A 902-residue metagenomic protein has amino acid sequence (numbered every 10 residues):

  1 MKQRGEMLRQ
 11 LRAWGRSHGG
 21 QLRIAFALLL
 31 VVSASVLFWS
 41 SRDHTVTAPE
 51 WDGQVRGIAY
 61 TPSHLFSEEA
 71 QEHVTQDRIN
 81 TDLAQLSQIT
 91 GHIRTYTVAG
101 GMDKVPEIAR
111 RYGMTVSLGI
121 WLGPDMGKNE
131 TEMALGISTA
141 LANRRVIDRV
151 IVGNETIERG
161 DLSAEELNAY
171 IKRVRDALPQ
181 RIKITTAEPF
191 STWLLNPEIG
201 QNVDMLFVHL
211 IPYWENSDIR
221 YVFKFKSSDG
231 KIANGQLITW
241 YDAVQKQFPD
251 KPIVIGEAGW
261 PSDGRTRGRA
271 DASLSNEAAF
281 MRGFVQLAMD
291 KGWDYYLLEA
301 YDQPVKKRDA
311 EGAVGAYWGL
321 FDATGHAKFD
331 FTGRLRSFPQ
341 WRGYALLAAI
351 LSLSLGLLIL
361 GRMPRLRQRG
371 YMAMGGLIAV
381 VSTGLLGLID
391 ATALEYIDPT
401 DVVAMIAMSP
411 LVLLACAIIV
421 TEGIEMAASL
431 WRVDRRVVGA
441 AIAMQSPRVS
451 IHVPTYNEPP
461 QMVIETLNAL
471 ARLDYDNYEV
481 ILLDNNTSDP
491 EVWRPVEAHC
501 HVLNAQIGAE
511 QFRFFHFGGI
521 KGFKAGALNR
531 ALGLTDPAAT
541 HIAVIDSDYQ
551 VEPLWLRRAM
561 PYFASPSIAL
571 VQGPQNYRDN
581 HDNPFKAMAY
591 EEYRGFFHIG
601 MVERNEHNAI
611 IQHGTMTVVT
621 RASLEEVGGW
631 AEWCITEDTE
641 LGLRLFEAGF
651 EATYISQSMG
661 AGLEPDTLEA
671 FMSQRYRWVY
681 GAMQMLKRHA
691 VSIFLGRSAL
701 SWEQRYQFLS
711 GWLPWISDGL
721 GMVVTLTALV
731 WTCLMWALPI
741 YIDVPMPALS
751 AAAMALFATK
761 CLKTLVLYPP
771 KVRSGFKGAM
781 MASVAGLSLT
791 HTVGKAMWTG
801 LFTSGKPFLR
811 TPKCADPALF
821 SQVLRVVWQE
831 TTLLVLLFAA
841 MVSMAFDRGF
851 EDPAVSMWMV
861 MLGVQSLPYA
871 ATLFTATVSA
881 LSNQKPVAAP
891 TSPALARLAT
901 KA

Functional and structural regions predicted by a protein language model:
V46-Q54, P399-V403, I419-N477: N-terminal signal-anchor transmembrane helix
P49, A70-Q71, T266-S275, K291-D294 (+1 more regions): Aromatic-rich peripheral "rim/lid" segments of glycoside hydrolase catalytic domains that contact and position glycan
L118, I147-D148, N154, E188-G235 (+1 more regions): Aromatic- and acid-rich polysaccharide-binding/catalytic face of secreted or lumenal carbohydrate-active enzymes
R367-A417, A441, P714-P807, Q822-R897: Membrane-embedded multi-pass helical conduit in multi-pass membrane proteins, especially envelope-biosynthetic
A428, A498-T540, P553-I635, E640 (+4 more regions): Long helical/loop segments within the catalytic core of UDP-sugar-dependent glycosyltransferases, especially the large
R448-S450, E479, D484, E625 (+1 more regions): Cell-envelope/extracellular polymer assembly enzymes that use nucleotide-activated donors
N468-I520: Acidic donor-binding segment of Leloir-type glycosyltransferases
D546-Q550: The conserved acidic donor/metal-binding loop of glycosyltransferases
